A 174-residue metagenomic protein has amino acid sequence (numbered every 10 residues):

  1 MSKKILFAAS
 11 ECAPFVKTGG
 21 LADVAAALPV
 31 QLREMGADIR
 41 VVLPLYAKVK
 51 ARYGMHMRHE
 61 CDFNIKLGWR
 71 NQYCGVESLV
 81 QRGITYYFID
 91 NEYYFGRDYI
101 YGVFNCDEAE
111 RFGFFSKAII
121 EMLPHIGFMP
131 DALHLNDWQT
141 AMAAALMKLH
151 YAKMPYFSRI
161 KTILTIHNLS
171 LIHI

Functional and structural regions predicted by a protein language model:
M1-I172: Catalytic cores of nucleotide-sugar-dependent glycosyltransferases that transfer UDP/GDP/TDP-activated
